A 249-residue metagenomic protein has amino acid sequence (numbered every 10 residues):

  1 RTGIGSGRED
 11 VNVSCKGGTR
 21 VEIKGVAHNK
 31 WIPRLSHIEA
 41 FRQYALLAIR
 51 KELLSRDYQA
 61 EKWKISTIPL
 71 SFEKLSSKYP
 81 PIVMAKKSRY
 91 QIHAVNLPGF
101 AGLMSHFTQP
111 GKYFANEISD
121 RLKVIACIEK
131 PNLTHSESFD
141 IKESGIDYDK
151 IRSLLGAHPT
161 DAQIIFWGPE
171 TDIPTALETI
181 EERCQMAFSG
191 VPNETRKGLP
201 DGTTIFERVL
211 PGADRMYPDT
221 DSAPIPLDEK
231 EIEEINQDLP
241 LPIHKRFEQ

Functional and structural regions predicted by a protein language model:
R1-Q249: Charged, compositionally biased, marginally structured helical/coil segments
